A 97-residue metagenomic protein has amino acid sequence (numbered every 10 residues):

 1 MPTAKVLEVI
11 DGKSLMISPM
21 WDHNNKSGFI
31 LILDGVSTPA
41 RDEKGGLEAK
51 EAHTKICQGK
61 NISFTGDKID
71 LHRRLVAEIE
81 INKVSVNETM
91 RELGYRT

Functional and structural regions predicted by a protein language model:
M1-T97: Small beta-barrel nucleic-acid-binding modules, primarily SNase/OB-fold domains and secondarily Tudor-like barrels
